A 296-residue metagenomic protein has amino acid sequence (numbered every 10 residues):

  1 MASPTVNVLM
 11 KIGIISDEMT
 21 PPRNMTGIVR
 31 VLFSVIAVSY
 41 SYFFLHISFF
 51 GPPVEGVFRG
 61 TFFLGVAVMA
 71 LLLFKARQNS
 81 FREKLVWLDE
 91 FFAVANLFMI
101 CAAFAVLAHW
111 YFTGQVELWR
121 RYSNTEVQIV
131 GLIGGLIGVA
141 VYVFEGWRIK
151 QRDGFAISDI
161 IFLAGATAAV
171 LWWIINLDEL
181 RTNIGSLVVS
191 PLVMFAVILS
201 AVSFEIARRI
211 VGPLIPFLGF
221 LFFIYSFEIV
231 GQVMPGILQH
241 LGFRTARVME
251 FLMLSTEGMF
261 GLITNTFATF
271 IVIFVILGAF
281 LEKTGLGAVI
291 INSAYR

Functional and structural regions predicted by a protein language model:
M1-L187, V193-V197: Conserved, well-structured core domains of diverse proteins
M19-R23, G185, A207, T264 (+1 more regions): Generic amphipathic alpha-helical segments used as scaffolds and interaction surfaces in large, multi-domain proteins
I47, V106-W110, E205, R209 (+2 more regions): Short hydrophobic alpha-helical membrane-anchoring segments
F50, W173-I175, S226-G236: Juxtamembrane membrane-interface segments at transmembrane alpha-helix termini
F155-L163, L187-M194, I198-V230: Membrane-interface loop-to-helix entry segments
W172, F222-Y225, F274: Aromatic side chains
L180, S200, F217, E228-R296: Membrane-embedded alpha-helical segments and adjacent helix-loop junctions characteristic of multi-pass solute
